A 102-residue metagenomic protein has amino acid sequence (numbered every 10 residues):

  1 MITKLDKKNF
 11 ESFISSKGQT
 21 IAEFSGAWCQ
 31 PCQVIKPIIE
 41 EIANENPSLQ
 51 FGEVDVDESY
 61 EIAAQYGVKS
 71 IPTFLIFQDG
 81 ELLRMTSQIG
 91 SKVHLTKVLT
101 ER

Functional and structural regions predicted by a protein language model:
K4-L5, F24, K36-A43, P47-E61: Thiol-based oxidoreductase modules, predominantly thioredoxin-like and allied folds used for disulfide exchange
N9, E58-I62, H94: Short acidic active-site motifs
S15-A27: Short active-site neighborhood of thiol/selenol oxidoreductases, capturing the structured segment around
C29-C32: Short cysteine clusters
Y60, Y66-L75: Structural micro-motif
I76-R102: Non-catalytic, surface beta->alpha helical segment in thiol-disulfide oxidoreductase systems
